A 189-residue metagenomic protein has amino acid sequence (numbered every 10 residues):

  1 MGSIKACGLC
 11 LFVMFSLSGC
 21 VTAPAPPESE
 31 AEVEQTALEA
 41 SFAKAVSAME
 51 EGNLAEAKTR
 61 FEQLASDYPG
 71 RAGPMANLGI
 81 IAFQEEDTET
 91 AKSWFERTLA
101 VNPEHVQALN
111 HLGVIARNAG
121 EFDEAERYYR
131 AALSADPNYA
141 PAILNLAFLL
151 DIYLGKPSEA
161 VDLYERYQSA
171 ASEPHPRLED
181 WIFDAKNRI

Functional and structural regions predicted by a protein language model:
E34-R71, I80, Q84: Alpha-helical segment of the N-proximal tetratricopeptide repeat
M49, A76, F83, A100 (+2 more regions): Position-specific recognition of the canonical hydrophobic site in helix A of tetratricopeptide repeat
E51-T59, Q84-R97, N118-A131, L154-Y164: Structural signature of tandem alpha-helical TPR/SEL1-like repeats, specifically the intra-repeat loop/turn
D67-Y68, V101, A135-D136, S169-A171: Structural marker of alpha-solenoid helical repeat scaffolds
R71, H105, Y139, P174-H175: Residue-level recognition of tetratricopeptide repeat
P74, A108, A142, R177-L178: TPR alpha-solenoid repeat register
N77, H111, N145, D180-W181: Canonical tetratricopeptide repeat
